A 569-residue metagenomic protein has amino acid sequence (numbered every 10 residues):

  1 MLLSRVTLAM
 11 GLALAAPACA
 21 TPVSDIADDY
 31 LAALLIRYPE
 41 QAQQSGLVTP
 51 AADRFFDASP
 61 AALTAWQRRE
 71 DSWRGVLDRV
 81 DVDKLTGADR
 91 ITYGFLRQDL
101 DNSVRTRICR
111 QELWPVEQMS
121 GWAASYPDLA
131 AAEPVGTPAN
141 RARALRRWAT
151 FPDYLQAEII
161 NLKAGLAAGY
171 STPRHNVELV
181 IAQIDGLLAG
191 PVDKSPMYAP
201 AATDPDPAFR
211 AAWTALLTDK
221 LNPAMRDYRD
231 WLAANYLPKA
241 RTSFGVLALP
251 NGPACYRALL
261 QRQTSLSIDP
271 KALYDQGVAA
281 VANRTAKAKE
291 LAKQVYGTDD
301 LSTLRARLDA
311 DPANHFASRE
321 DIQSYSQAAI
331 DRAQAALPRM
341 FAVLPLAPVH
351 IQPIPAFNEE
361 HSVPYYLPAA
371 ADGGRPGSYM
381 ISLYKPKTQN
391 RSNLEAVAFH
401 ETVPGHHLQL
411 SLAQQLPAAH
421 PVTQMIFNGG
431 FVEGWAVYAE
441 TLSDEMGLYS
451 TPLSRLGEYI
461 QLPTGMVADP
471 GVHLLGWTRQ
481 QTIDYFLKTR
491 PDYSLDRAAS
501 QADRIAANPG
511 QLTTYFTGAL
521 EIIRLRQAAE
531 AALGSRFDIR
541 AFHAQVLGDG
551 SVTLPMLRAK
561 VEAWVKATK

Functional and structural regions predicted by a protein language model:
M1-L2: N-terminal secretory signal peptides that target proteins for export/translocation
R5-A15: Bacterial N-terminal signal peptides
C19-K569: N-terminal maturation segment of proteins
